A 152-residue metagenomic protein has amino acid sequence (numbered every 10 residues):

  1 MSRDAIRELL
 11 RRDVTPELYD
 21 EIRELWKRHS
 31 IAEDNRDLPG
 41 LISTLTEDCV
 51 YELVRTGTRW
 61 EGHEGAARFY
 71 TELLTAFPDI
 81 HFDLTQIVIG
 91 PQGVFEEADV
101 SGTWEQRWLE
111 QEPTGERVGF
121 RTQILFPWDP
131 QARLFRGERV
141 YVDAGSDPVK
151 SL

Functional and structural regions predicted by a protein language model:
M1-E47, L152: Short, low-complexity N-terminal intrinsically disordered segments enriched in polar/charged residues
R3-D4, R117-S151: Short beta-strand edge/turn micro-motifs at domain boundaries
E24, D79-I80, V118-R121: Short solvent-exposed loop/turn micro-motifs enriched in small/polar/acidic residues
L38-P91, D99, W104: A solvent-exposed, acidic/Ser-Thr-rich amphipathic alpha-helical stretch
V50, E97-D99, Q123-P127: Residue-level recognition of well-ordered beta-strand positions that form the cores of beta-sheet-rich folds across
D79, S101-E116, S151: Short, cysteine-centered beta-strand-loop-beta hairpins and adjacent loop/turn segments enriched in charged/polar
I87-F95, P127-L134: A short, structured loop/turn motif at beta-sheet edges
